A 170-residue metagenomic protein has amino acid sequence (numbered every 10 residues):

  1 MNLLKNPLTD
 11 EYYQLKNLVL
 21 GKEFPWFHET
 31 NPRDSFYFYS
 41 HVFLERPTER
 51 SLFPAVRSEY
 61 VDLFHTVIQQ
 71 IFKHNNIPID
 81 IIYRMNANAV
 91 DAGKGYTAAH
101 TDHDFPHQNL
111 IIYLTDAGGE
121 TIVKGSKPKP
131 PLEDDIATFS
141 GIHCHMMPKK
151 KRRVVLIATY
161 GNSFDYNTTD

Functional and structural regions predicted by a protein language model:
M1-D80: Non-heme Fe(II)/2-oxoglutarate
R50-D170: Catalytic core of non-heme Fe(II) oxygenases with the double-stranded beta-helix
